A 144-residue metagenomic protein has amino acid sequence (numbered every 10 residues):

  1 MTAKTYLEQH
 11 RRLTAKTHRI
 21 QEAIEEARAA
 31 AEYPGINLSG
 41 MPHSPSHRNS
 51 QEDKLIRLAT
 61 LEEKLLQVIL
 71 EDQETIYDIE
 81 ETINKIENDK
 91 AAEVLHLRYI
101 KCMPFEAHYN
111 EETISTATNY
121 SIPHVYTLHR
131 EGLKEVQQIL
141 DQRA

Functional and structural regions predicted by a protein language model:
M1-K85, T118, R130, K134 (+1 more regions): N-terminal interaction/assembly modules
E87-A107: Short amphipathic alpha helix immediately N-terminal
K90-A91, I122, A144: Secondary-structure boundary/capping signal
C102-P123: Helix-turn-helix DNA-binding module
